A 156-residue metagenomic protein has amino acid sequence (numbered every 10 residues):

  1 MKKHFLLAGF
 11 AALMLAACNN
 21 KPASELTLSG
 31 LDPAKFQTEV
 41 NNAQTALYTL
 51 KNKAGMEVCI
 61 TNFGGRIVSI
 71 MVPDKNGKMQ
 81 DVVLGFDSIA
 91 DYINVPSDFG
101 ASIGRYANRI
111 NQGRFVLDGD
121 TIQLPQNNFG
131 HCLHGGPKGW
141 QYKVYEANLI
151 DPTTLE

Functional and structural regions predicted by a protein language model:
H4-F5, A23: Small/flexible residues
F5-L13: Sec-dependent N-terminal signal peptides
L15-A17: C-terminal motif of bacterial Sec signal peptides marking the signal peptidase cleavage site
N19-E156: Surface-exposed acidic/polar loop and edge beta-strand patches at domain peripheries
